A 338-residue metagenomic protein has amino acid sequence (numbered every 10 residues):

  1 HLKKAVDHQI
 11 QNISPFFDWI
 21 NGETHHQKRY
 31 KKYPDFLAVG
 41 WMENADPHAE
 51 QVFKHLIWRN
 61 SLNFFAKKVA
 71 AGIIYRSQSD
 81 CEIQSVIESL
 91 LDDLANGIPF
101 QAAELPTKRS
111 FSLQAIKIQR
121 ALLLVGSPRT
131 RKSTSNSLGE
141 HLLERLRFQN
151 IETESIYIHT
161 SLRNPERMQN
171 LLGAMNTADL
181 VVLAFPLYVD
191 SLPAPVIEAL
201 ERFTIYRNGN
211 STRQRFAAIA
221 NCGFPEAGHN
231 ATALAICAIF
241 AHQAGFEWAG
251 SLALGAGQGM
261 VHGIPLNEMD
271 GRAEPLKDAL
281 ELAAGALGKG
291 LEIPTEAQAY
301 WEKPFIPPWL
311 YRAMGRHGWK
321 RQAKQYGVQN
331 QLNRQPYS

Functional and structural regions predicted by a protein language model:
H1-D7, Q11, D18, C81-T212 (+2 more regions): N-terminal beta1-alpha1-beta2 submodule of the flavodoxin-like/Rossmannoid cofactor-binding fold
S14-F64, R215-E274: Short, glycine-/small-residue-rich phosphate/pyrophosphate-handling segment
H26-F36, R76-S85, H159-M168, E198-R202 (+3 more regions): Noncatalytic linker/hinge segments flanking ATPase motor cores
K32-M42, V86-L90, I151-T153, L172-M175 (+3 more regions): Short, charged low-complexity intrinsically disordered segments located at boundaries of structured domains
D46-R120, L252-S338: Glycine-rich phosphate/pyrophosphate-binding loop and the adjoining helix
F65-I74, R147-H159, E247-A253: Short beta-strand elements in bilobed, periplasmic/extracellular small-molecule ligand-binding domains
